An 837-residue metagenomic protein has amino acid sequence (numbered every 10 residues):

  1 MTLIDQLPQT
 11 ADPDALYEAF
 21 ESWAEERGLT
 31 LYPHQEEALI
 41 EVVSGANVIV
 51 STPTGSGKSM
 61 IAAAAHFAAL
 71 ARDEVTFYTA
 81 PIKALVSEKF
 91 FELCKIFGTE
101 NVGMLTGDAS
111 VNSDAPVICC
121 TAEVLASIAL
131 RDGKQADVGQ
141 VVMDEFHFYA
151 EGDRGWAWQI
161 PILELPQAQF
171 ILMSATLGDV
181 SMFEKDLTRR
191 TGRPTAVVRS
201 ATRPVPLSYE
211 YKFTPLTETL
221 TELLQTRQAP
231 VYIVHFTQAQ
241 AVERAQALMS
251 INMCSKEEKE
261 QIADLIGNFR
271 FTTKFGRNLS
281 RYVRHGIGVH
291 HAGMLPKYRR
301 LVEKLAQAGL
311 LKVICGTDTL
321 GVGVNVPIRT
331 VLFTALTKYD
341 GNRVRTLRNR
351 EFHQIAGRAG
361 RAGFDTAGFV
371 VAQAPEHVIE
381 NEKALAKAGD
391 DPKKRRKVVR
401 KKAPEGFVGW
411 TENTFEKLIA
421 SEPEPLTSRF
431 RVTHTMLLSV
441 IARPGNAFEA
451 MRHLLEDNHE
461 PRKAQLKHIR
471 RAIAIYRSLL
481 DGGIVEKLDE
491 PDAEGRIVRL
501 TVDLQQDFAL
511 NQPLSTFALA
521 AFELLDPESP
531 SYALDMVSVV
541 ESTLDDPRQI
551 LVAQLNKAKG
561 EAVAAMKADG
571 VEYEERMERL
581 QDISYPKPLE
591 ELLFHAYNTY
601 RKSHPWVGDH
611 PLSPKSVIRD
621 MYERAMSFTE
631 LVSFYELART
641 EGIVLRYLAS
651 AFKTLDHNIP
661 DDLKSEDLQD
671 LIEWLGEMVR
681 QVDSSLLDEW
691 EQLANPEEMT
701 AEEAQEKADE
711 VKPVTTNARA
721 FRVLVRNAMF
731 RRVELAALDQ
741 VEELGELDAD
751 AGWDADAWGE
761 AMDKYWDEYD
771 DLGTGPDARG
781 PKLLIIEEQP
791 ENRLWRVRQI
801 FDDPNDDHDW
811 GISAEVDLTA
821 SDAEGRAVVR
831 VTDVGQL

Functional and structural regions predicted by a protein language model:
M1-V48, K256-R284: Helicase-associated low-complexity/disordered flanking segments
E21-A24, L29-V205, K212, P230-H235 (+1 more regions): Conserved P-loop/Walker A NTP-binding site and adjacent catalytic elements of P-loop NTPases
T79, S87, C94-G103, Q238-V313 (+1 more regions): Conserved C-terminal RecA-like helicase domain
D114-L130, H285-P296, L305-N325: Conserved two-lobed SF2 helicase motor
K212-F236, E243-Q246, R300-A308: Conserved interdomain hinge at the start of the Helicase C-terminal
G288, Q307-A308, D391-R798: Non-catalytic terminal extensions of ATP-dependent helicases
T330-F333, T337-Y339, R345-A386: Conserved segment of the helicase C-terminal RecA-like domain
D802-L837: Compact beta-sheet-dominated globular domain cores
